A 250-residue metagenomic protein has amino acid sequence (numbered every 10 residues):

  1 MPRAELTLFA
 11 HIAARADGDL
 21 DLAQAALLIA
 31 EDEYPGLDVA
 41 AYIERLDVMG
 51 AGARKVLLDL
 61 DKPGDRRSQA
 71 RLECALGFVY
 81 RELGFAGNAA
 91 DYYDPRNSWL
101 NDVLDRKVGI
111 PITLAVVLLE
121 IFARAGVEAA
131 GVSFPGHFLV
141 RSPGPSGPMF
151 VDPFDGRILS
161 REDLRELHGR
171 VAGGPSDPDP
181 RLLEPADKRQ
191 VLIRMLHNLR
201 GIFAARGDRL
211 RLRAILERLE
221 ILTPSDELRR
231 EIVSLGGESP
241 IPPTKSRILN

Functional and structural regions predicted by a protein language model:
M1-P240, I248-N250: A structural boundary/capping signal
